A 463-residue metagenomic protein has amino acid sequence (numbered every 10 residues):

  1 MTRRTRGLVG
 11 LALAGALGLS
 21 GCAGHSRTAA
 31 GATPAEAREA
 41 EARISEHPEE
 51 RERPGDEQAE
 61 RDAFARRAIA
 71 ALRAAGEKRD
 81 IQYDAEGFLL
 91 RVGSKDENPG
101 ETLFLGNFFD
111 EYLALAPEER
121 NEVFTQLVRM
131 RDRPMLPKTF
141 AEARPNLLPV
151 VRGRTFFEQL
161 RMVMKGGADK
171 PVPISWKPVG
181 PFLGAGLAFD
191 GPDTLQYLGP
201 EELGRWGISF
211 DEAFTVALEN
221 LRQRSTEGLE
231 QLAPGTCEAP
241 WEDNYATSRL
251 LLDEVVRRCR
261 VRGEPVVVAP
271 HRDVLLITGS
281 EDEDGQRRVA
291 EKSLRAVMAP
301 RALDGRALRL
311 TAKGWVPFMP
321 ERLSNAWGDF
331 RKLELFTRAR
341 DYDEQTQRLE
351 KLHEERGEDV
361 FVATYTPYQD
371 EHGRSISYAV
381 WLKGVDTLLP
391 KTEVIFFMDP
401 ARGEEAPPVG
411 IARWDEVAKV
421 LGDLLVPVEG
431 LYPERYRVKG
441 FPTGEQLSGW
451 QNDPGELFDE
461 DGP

Functional and structural regions predicted by a protein language model:
M1-L11: Bacterial N-terminal signal peptides that target proteins for export
L19-G21: C-terminal motif of bacterial Sec signal peptides marking the signal peptidase cleavage site
A23-H25: Bacterial signal peptide processing site
G31-R53: Post-signal peptide N-terminal segment of mature Sec-exported envelope proteins
R61, R73-G76, D80-D84, K95-E97 (+1 more regions): Extended, well-folded interaction surfaces typified by the phenylalanyl-tRNA synthetase beta subunit core
L72, E283-P463: C-terminal structured domains
L195-E264: Surface-exposed, low-hydrophobicity interaction/linker segments
T278-E281: Short beta-strand-to-loop capping motifs
